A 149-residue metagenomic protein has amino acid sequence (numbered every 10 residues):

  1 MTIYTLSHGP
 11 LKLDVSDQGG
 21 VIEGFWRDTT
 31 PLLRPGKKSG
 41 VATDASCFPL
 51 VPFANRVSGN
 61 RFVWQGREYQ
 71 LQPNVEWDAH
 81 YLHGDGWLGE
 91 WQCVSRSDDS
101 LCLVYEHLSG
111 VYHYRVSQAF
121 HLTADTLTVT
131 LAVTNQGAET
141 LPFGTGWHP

Functional and structural regions predicted by a protein language model:
M1-A132, Q136-T145, P149: Surface-exposed acidic/polar loop and edge beta-strand patches at domain peripheries
